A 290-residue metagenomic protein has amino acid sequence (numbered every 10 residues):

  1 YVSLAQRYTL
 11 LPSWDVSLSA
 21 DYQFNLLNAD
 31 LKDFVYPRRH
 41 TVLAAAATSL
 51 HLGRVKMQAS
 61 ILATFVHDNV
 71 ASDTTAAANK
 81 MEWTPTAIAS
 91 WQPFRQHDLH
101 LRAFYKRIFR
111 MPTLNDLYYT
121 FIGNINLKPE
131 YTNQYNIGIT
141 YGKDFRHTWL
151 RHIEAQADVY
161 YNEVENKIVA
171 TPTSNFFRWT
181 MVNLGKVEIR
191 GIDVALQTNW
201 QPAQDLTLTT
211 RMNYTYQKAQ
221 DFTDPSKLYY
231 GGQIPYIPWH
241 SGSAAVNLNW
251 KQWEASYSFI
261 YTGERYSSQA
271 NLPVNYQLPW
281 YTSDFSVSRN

Functional and structural regions predicted by a protein language model:
Y1, D33-T41, T74-E82, G123-Y131 (+3 more regions): Replace "Gram-negative outer membrane beta-barrel proteins" with "bacterial and organellar outer membrane beta-barrel
Y1-A76, M81-E82, R95, I153-V159 (+2 more regions): Face-selective signature of the C-terminal outer-membrane beta-barrel domain
V2-L4, H40-A46, A63-F65, W83-A87 (+6 more regions): Hydrophobic, lipid-facing positions within transmembrane beta-strands of outer-membrane proteins
R7-W14, S49-K56, W83, W91-R95 (+7 more regions): Outer-membrane beta-barrel strand-turn architecture
P12-V16, R54, H152-E163, T180-Q269: Gram-negative outer-membrane beta-barrel transporters
Y22-N28, L50-R54, A63-N69, W91 (+8 more regions): Transmembrane beta-strands of outer-membrane beta-barrel pores
T48, T84-S90, L99-F104, Q134-Y141 (+2 more regions): Conserved C-terminal beta-signal and adjacent last beta-strands/turns of outer-membrane beta-barrel proteins
F94, L101-F104, E130-R190, A195-Q197: Membrane-embedded beta-barrel scaffold of Gram-negative outer-membrane proteins
